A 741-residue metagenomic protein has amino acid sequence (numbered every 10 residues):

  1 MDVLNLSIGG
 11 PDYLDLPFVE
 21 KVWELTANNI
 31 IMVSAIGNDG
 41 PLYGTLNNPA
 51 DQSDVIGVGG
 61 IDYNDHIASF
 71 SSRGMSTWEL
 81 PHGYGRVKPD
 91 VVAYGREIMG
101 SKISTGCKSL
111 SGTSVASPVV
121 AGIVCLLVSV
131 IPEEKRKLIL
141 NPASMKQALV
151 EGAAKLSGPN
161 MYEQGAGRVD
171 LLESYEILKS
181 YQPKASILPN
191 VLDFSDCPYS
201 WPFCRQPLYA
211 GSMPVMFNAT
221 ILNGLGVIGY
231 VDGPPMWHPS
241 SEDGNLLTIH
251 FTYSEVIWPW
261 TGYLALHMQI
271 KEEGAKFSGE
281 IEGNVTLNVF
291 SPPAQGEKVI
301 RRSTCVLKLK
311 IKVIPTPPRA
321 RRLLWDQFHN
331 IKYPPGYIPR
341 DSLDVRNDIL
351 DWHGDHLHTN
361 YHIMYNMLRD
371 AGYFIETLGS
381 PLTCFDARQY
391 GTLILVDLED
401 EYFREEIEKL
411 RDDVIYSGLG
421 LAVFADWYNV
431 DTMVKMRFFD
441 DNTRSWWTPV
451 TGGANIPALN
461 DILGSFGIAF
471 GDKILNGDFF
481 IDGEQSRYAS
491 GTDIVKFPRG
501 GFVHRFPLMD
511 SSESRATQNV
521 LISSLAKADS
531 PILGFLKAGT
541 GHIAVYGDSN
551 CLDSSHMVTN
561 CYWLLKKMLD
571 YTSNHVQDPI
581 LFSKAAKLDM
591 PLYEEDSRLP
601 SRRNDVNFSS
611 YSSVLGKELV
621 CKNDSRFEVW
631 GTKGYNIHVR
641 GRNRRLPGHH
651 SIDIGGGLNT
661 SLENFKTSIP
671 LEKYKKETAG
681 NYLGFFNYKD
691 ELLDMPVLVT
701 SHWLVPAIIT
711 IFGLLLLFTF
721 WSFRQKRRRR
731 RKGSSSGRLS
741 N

Functional and structural regions predicted by a protein language model:
M1-D54, N64, T77, G83-R86 (+2 more regions): Substrate-binding/access-modulating region of protease and related hydrolase catalytic domains
D2-S7, E24-T26, I31-A35, I56-G59 (+10 more regions): Structural recognition of the beta-strand scaffold that forms the well-ordered cores of secreted hydrolase catalytic
D2-V3, T45-N48, G57, G95-Y162: Hydrolase catalytic cores
Y181, A185-F203, G224-H267: Surface-exposed binding patches on compact interaction domains or structured appendages
G211-I228, M268: Short beta-strand elements of extracellular/lumenal beta-sandwich folds
A219, L264-L266, F277-I300: A short beta-strand micro-motif common to beta-rich folds, especially ectodomain repeats
G262-K276, K310-V313: Short, hydrophobic beta-strand segments
S291-P293, E297-N741: Short, surface-exposed patches at the edges or C-terminal ends of soluble domains, predominantly
